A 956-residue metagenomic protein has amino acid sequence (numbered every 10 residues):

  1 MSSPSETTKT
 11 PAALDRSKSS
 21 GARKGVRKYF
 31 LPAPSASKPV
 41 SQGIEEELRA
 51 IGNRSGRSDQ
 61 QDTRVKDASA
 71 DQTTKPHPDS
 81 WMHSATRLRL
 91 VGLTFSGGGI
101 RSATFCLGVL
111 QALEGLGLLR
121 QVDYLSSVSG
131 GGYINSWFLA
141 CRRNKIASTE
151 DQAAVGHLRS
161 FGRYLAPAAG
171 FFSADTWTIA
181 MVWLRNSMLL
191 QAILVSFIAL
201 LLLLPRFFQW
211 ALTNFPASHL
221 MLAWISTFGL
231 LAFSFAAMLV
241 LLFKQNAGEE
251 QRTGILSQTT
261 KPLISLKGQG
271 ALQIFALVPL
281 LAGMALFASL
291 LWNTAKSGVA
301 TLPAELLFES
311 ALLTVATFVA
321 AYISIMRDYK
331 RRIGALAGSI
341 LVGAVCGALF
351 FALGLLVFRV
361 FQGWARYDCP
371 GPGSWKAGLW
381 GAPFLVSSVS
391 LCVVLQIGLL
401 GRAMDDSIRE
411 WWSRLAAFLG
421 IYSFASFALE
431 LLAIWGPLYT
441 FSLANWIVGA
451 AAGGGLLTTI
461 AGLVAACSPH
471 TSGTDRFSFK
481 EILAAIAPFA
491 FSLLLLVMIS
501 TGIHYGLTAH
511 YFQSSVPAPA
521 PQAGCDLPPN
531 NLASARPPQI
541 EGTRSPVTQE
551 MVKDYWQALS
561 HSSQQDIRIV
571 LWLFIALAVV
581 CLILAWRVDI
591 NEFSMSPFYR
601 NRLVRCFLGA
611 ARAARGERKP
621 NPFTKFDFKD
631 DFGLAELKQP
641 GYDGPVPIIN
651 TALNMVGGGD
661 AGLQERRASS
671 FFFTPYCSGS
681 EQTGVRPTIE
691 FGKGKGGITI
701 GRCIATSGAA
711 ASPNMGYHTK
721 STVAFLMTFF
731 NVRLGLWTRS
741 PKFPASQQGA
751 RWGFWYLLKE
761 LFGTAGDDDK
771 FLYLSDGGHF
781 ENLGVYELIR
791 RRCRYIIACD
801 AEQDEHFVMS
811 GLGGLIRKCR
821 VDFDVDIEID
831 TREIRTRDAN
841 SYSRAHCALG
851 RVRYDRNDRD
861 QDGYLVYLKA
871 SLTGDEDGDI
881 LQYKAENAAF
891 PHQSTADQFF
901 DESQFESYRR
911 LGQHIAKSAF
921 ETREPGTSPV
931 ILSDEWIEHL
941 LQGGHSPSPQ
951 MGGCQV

Functional and structural regions predicted by a protein language model:
S2-V956: Catalytic domains of lipid- and phosphate-ester/thioester hydrolases
